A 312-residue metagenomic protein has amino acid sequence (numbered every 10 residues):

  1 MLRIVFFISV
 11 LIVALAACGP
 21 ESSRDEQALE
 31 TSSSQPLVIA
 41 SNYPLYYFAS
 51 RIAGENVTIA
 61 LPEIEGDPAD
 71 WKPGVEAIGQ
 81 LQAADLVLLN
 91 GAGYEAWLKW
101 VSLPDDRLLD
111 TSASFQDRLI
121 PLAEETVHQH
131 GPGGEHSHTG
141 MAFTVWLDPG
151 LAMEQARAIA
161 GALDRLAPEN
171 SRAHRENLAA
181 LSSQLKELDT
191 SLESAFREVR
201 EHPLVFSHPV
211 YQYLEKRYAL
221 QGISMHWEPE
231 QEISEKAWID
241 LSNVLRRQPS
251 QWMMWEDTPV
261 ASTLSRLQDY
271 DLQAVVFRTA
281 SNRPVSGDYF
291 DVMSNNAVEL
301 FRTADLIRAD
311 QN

Functional and structural regions predicted by a protein language model:
V5-A16: Bacterial N-terminal signal peptides
C18-N312: Extracytoplasmic metal-acquisition and chelation regions
